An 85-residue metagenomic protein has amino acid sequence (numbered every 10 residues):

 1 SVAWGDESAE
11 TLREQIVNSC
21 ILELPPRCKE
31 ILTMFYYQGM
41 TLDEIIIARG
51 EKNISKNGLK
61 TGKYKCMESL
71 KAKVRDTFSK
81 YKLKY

Functional and structural regions predicted by a protein language model:
S1-T33, M40: Amphipathic alpha-helical segment used for protein-protein interaction
V2-G5, I47, E51: Short amphipathic alpha-helical segments at helix-loop
C28, Y37, D43, R49-S79: DNA-recognition helix of helix-turn-helix
